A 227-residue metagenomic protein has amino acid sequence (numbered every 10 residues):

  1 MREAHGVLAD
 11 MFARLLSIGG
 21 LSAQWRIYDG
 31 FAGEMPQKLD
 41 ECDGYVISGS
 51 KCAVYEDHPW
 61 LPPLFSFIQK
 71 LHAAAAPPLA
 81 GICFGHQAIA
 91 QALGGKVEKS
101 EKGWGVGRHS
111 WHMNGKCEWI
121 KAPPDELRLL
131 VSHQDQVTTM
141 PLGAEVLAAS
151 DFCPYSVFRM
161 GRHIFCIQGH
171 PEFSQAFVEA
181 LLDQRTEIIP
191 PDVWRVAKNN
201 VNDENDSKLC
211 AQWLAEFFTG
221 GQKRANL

Functional and structural regions predicted by a protein language model:
M1, Q37, E56-D57, A90-A92 (+3 more regions): Short glycine-/acidic-enriched loop or helix-start segments at secondary-structure transitions that form or flank
M1-S66, K70-A76, D192-L227: N-terminal beta1-alpha1 cap of cysteine-dependent amidohydrolase-like domains
V7-L8, L61-F65, V97-E98, L147-A148 (+1 more regions): Glycine-rich, phosphate-binding/catalytic loops in enzymes
I27-G30, G81, G169: Small/polar loops that bind or transfer phosphate-bearing groups
F31-G33, G85, Q134, F152-C153: Short, polar loop motifs at secondary-structure junctions
S48-C117: Cysteine-nucleophile active-site neighborhood
L93-A176: Pocket-forming structural segment of enzyme catalytic cores
R162-A197: C-terminal helical/coil "lid" or tail adjacent to the Rossmann-like core of SAM-dependent
